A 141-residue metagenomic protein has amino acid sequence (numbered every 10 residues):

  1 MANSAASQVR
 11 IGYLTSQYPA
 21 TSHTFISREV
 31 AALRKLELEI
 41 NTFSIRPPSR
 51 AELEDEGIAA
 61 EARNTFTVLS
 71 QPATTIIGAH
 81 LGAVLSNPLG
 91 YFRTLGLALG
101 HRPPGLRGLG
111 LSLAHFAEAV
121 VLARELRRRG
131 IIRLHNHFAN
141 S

Functional and structural regions predicted by a protein language model:
M1-T74, R127: N-terminal subdomain of nucleotide-sugar transferases
G12, N140-S141: Extended hydrophobic/aromatic segments used for targeting, binding, or gating
A20, A117, S141: Short alpha-helical
E29, E118-L122: Alpha-helical packing segments of well-folded alpha/beta enzyme cores
T67-A117: A short, charged, and often flexible helix/loop element on the N-terminal side of the glycosyltransferase catalytic
T67-S70, R107-A114, L122-N140: Short N-terminal targeting/anchoring amphipathic segment
